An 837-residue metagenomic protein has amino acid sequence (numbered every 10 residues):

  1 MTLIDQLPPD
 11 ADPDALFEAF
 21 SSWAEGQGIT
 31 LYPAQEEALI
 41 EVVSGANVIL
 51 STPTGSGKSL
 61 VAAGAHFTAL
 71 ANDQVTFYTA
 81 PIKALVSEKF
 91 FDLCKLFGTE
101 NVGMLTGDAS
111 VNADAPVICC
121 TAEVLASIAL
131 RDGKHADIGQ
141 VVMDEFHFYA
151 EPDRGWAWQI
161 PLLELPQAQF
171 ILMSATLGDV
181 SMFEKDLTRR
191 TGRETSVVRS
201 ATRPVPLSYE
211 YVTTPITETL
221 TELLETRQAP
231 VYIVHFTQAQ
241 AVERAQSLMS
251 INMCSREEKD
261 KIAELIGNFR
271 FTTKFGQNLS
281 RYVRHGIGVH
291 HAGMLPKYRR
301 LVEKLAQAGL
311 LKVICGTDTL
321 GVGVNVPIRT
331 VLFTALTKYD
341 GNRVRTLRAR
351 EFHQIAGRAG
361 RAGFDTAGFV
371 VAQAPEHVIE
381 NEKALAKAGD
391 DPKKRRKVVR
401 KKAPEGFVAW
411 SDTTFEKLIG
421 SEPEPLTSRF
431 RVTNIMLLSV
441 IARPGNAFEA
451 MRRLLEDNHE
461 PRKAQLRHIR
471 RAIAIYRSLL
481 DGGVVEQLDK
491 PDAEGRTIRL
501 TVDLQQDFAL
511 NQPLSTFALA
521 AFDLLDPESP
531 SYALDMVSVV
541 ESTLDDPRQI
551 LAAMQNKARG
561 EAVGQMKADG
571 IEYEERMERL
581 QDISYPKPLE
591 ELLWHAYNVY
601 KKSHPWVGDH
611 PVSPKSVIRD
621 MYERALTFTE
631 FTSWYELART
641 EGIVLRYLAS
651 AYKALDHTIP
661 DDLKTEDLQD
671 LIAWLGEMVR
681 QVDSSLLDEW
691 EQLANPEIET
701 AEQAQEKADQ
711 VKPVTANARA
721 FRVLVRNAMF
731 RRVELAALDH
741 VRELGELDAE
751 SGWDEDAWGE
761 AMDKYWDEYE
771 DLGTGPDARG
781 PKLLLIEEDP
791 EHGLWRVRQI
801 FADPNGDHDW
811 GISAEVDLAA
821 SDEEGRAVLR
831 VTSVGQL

Functional and structural regions predicted by a protein language model:
M1-I40, S44-V48, R256-R284: Helicase-associated low-complexity/disordered flanking segments
S21-W23, I29-V205, V212, P230-H235 (+1 more regions): Conserved P-loop/Walker A NTP-binding site and adjacent catalytic elements of P-loop NTPases
T79, S87, C94-G103, Q238-V313 (+1 more regions): Conserved C-terminal RecA-like helicase domain
D114-A129, H285-P296, A306-N325: Conserved two-lobed SF2 helicase motor
V212-F236, E243, R300-A308: Conserved interdomain hinge at the start of the Helicase C-terminal
G288, Q307-A308, K393-K394, V398-R798: Non-catalytic terminal extensions of ATP-dependent helicases
T330-F333, T337-Y339, R345-A386: Conserved segment of the helicase C-terminal RecA-like domain
A802-L837: Compact beta-sheet-dominated globular domain cores
